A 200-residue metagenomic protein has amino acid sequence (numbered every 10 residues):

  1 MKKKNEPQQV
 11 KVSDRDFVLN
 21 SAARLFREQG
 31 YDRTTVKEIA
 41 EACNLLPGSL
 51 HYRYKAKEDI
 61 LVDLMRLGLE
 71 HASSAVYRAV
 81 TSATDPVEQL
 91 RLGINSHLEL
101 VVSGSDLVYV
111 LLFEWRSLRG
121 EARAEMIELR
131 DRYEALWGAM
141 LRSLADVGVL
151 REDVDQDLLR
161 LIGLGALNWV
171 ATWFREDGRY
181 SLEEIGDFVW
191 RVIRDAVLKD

Functional and structural regions predicted by a protein language model:
M1-K3, S96-E99, S103, A135-V147 (+3 more regions): C-terminal peripheral helix-coil segments that are non-catalytic and often amphipathic
M1-S13, R24: N-terminal intrinsically disordered/low-complexity leader segments
K2, F17, L25-D59, D63: Helix-turn-helix
D14-A22, I39, I60, L64-A72 (+2 more regions): Generic hydrophobic, amphipathic alpha-helix propensity
V18-F26, H97, I193: Short hydrophobic clusters on alpha-helical segments that form packing/core surfaces in small helical domains
D63, Y77-D106, Q156-G163: Hydrophobic alpha-helical connector segments
E70-R78, E121-V147, D157-L161, G165 (+1 more regions): Amphipathic alpha-helical packing segments from all-alpha helical-bundle domains
V102-E121, T172: Amphipathic alpha-helical segments used for helix-helix packing
